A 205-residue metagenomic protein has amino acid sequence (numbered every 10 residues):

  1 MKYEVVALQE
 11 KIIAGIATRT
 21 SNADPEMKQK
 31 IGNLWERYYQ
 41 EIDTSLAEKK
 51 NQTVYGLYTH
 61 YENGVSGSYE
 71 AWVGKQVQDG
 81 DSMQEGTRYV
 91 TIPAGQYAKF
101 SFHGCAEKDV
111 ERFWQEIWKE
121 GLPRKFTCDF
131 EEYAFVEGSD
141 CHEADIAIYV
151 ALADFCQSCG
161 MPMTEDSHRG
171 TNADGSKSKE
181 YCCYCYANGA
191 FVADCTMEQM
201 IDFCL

Functional and structural regions predicted by a protein language model:
M1-F155: A solvent-exposed interaction/effector surface
D154-Q157, T171-N172, I201-L205: Intrinsic-disorder signal
C156-C159, C182-C185: Short cysteine-rich clusters marking metal-coordination/redox-active sites
G160-M163, G189: Cys/His-rich microdomains that often coordinate metals
D166-G170, A193-T196: Short Cys/His-rich "knuckle" micro-motifs
R169-K179: Short linker/helix segments within small regulatory modules
C183-F203: Short metal-binding segments enriched for Cys and/or His
